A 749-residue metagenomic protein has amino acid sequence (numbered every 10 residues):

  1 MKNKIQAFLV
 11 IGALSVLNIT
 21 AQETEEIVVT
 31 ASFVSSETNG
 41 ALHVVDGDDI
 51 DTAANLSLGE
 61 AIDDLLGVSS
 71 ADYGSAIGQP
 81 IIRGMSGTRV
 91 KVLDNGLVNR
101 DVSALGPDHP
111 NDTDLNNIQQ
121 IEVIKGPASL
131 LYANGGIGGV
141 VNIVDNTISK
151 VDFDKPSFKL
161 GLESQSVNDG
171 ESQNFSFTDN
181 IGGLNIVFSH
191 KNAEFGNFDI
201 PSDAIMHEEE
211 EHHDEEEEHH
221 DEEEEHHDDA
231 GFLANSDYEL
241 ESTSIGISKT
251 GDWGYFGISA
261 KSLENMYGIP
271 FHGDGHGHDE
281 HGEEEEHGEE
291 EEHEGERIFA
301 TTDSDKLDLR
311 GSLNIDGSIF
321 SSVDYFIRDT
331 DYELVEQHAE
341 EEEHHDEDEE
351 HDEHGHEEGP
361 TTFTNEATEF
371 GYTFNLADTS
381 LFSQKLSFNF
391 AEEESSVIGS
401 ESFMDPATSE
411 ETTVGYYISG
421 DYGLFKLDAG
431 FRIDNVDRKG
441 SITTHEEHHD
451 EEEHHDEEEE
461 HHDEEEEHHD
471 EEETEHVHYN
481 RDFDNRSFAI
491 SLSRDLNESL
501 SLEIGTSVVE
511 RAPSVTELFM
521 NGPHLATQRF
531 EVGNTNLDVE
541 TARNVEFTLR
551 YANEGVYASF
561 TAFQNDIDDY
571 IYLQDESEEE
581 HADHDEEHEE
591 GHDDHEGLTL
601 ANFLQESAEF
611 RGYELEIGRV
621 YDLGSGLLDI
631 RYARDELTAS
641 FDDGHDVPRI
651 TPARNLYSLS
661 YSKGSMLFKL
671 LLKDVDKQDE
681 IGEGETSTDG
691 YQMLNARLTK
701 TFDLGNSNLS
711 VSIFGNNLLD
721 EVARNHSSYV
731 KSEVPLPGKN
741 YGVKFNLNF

Functional and structural regions predicted by a protein language model:
E26-T52, Q79: N-terminal periplasmic "start-of-domain" segments of outer-membrane beta-barrel proteins
L58-A61, G78-I81, L93, H109-N111 (+3 more regions): N-terminal periplasmic accessory domains that precede and gate Gram-negative outer-membrane beta-barrel machines
V98-P127: Short acidic/polar hinge/loop motifs at secondary-structure boundaries that mediate gating or recognition
S166-E194, M206-P270, F299-F320, D378-F382 (+5 more regions): Transmembrane beta-barrel wall of Gram-negative outer-membrane proteins
A234-S236, L240, G254-V323, I327-E369 (+3 more regions): Flexible loop and strand-edge segments within Gram-negative outer membrane beta-barrel domains
E264, H287, D331, D437-T444 (+10 more regions): Surface-exposed extracellular loop regions of Gram-negative outer-membrane beta-barrel proteins, predominantly
G295-D308, D316, E475-S491, D495 (+8 more regions): Outer-membrane beta-barrel signature, preferentially recognizing the C-terminal barrel domain of Gram-negative
Y422-K426, F563-I567, E576-D679, V722 (+1 more regions): Gram-negative outer-membrane beta-barrel transporters
